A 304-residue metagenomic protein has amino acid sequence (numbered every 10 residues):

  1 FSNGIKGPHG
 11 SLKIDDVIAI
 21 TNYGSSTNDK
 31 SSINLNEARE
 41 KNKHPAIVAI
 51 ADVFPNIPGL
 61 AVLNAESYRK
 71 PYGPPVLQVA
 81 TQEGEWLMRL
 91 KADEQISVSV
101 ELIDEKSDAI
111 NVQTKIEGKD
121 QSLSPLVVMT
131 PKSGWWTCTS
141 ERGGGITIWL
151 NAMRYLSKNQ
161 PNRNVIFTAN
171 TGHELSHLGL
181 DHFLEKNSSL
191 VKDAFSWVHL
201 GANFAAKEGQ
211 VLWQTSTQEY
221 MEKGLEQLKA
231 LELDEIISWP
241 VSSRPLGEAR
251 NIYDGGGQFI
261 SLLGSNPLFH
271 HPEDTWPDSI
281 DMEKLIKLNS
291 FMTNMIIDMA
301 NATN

Functional and structural regions predicted by a protein language model:
F1-H9, V62-S140, N151-R154, K158 (+2 more regions): Soluble metallo-hydrolase cores and metallopeptidase-like ectodomains found primarily in the secretory/periplasmic
F1-P75: Extracellular/luminal Protease-associated
V17-T21, A46-I50, V76-Q78, Q113 (+8 more regions): Structural recognition of the beta-strand scaffold that forms the well-ordered cores of secreted hydrolase catalytic
I20-N36, Y72-V76, V100-L102, S133-R142 (+4 more regions): Second-shell loop/turn segments in exported
G24-T27, D52-N56, E83-G84, I103-E105 (+5 more regions): Solvent-exposed loop/turn segments at secondary-structure junctions within structured extracellular/periplasmic domains
E40, R89-A92, R154-P161, E185-S189 (+2 more regions): Sec-exported extracytoplasmic/periplasmic mature domains
Q121-L123, P161, N170-L268: Metal-dependent peptidase/peptidase-like ectodomains
R154, V165, L268-N304: His/Asp/Glu-rich mid-to-C-terminal helical/loop segments that flank catalytic regions of hydrolases
